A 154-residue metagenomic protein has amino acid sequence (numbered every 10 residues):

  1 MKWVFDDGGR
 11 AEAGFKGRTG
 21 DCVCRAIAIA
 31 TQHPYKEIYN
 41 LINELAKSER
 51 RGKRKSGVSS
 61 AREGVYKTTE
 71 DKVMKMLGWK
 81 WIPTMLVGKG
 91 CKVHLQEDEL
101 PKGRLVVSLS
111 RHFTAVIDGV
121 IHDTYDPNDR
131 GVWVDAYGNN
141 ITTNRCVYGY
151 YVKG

Functional and structural regions predicted by a protein language model:
M1-G57, T68, K72, M76-G78: Active-site nucleophile-adjacent alpha helix/oxyanion-hole segment immediately C-terminal to the catalytic cysteine
K2, G78-K80, V132, G149-Y150: Residues in intrinsically disordered, low-complexity segments of regulatory proteins
F5, W81-P83, D135: Intrinsic disorder/low-complexity segments enriched in polar/charged and small flexible residues
G9-A11, M85-V87, N139, G154: A generic structural signal for solvent-exposed, polar alpha-helical segments
I38, I42, L95, V120 (+2 more regions): Alpha-helix boundary/interfacial micro-motifs
E49-R111, I117-G119, D123-D126: Conserved active-site-adjacent core of cysteine acyl-enzyme catalytic domains
T124-G154: Noncatalytic regulatory segments and standalone regulatory/sensor domains
